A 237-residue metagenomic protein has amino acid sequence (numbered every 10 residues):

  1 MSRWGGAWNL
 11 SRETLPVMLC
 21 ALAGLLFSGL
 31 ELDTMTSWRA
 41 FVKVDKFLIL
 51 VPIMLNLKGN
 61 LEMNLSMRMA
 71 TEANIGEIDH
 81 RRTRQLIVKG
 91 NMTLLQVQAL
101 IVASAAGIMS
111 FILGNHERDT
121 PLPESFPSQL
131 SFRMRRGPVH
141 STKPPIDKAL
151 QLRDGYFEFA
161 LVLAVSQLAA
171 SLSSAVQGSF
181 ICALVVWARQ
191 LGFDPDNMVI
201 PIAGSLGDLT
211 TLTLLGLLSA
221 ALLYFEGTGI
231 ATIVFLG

Functional and structural regions predicted by a protein language model:
M1-A7, N64-N91, E226: Non-transmembrane, extramembrane segments of multi-pass ion/lipid transporters
M1-L48: N-terminal alpha-helical transmembrane segments of multi-pass membrane transport and channel/translocase proteins
S2-R3, N9, R39, L48-I49 (+4 more regions): "… SH3/SAM/PH, and C2H2 zinc fingers" -> "… SH3/SAM/PH, FHA domains, and C2H2 zinc fingers"
L15-F27, E31, I49-L61, L65 (+4 more regions): Hydrophobic alpha-helical cores of multi-pass transmembrane domains in eukaryotic membrane proteins
L22, L26-F27, S104-D154: Extracellular/lumenal N-termini and interhelical loops of multi-pass eukaryotic membrane proteins
T34-W38, I112-L122, W187-G192, T213-A231: Transmembrane helix-loop junctions at the membrane interface of multipass transporters and ion channels
R39, K43-V44, A70-V88, R118-D119 (+1 more regions): Juxtamembrane helix-boundary/capping and inter-helix hinge elements in multi-pass membrane proteins
L152, Y156, F225-F235: Interfacial loop-to-helix junctions that mark the boundaries of transmembrane helices in multi-pass membrane
